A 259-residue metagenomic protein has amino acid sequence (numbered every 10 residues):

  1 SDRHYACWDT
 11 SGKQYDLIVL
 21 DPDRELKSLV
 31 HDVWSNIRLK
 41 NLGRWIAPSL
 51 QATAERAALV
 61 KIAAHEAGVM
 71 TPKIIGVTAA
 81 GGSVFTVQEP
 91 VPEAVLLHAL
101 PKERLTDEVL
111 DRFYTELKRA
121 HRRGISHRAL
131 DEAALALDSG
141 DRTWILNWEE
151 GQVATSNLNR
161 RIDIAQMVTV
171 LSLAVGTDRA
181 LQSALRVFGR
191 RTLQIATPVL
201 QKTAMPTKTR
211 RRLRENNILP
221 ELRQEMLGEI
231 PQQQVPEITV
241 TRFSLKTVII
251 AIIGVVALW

Functional and structural regions predicted by a protein language model:
S1, T203-A204, R210-E225, Q233: Juxta-kinase regulatory segment immediately upstream of eukaryotic protein kinase catalytic domains
R3-E89, R122: Conserved ATP-binding subdomain of kinase catalytic cores across diverse folds
H31-D32, T115, H121, D138: Repeat-based scaffolding regions
S49, G76, G81-P90, R112 (+3 more regions): Catalytic cores of nucleotide-enabled group-transfer and carboxylate-activating enzymes in metabolic and assembly-line
A54-T71, A94-A133: Conserved kinase catalytic-core helix
S126-H127, D138-R210: C-lobe/activation-segment region of protein kinase-like
L222-A251: Cytosolic-side membrane-insertion boundary helix
A251-W259: Hydrophobic core of alpha-helical transmembrane segments in multi-pass integral membrane proteins
